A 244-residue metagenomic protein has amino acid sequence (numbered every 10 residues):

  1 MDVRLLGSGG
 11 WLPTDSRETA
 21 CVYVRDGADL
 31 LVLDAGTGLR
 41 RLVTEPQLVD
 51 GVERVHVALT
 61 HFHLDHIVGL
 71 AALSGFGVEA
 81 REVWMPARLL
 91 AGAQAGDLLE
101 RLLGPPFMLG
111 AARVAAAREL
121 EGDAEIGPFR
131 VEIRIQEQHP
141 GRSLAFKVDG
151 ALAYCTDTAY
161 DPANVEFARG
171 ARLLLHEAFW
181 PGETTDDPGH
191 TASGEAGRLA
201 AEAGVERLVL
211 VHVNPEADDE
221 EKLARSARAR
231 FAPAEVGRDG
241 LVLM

Functional and structural regions predicted by a protein language model:
M1-Y154, K222-M244: Binuclear metal-dependent hydrolase catalytic cores
H61, D157, H212: Active-site glycine-centered loops adjacent to acidic/histidine catalytic or metal-binding residues that shape
Y160-M244: Cap/insert and terminal regions of metallo-dependent hydrolase folds
